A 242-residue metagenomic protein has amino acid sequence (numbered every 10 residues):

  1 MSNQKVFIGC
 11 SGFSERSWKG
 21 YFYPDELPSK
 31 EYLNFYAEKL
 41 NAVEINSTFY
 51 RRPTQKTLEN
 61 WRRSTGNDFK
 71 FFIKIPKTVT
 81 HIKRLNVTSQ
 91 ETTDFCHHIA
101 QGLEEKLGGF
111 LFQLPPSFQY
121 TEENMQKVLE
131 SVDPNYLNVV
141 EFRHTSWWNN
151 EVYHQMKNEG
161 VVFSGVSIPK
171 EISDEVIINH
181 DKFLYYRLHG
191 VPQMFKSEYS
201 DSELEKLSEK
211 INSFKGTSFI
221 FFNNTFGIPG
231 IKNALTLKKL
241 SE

Functional and structural regions predicted by a protein language model:
M1-E242: Residues lining hydrophobic/aromatic ligand-binding pockets adjacent to catalytic sites
